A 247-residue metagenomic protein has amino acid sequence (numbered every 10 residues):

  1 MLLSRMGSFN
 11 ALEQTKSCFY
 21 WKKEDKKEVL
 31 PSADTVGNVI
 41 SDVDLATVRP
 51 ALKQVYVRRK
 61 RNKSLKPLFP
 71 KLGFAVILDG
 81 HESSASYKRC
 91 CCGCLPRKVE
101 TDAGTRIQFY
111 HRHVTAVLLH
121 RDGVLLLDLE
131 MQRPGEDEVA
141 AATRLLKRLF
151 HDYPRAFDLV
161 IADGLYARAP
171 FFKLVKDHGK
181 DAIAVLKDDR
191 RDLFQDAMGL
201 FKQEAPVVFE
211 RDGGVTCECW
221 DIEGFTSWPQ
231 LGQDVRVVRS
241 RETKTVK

Functional and structural regions predicted by a protein language model:
M1, L12, S32-V36, L72-S86 (+4 more regions): Short, conserved catalytic/metal-binding motifs centered on acidic residues
M1-L30: Gly/serine-rich nucleotide phosphate-binding loop at the start of the catalytic core of nucleotide/ADP-ribose-handling
N10-W21, Q54-Y56, L127-G135: Short alpha-helical "patches" and their helix-cap loops
T35-R121: Active-site-proximal, Lys/Arg-enriched surface segment that forms a nucleic-acid-binding/basic interface patch
P96-A156: Electropositive, glycine- and tryptophan-enriched low-complexity nucleic-acid-binding patches
L118-H120, M131, G164, A184-D188 (+1 more regions): Short, structured patches in soluble enzyme cores that scaffold and shape functional sites
E136-L193: Domain-level cores of phosphate- or acyl-group-handling catalytic modules
D181-K247: An anionic, glycine-rich sequence signature occurring as long contiguous blocks
